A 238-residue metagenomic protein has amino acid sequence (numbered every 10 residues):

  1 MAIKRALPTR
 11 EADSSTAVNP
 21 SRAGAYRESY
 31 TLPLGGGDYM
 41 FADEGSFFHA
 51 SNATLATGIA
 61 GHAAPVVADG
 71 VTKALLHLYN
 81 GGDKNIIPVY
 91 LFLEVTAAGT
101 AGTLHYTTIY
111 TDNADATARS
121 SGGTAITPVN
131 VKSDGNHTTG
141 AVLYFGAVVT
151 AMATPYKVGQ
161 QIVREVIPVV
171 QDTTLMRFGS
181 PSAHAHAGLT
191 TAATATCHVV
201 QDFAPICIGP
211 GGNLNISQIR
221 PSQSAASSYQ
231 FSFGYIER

Functional and structural regions predicted by a protein language model:
A2-S15, A23, G35-R238: Beta-strand-centric surfaces of beta-sandwich/beta-rich domains
R27-L34: Serine/threonine-rich low-complexity intrinsically disordered regions
